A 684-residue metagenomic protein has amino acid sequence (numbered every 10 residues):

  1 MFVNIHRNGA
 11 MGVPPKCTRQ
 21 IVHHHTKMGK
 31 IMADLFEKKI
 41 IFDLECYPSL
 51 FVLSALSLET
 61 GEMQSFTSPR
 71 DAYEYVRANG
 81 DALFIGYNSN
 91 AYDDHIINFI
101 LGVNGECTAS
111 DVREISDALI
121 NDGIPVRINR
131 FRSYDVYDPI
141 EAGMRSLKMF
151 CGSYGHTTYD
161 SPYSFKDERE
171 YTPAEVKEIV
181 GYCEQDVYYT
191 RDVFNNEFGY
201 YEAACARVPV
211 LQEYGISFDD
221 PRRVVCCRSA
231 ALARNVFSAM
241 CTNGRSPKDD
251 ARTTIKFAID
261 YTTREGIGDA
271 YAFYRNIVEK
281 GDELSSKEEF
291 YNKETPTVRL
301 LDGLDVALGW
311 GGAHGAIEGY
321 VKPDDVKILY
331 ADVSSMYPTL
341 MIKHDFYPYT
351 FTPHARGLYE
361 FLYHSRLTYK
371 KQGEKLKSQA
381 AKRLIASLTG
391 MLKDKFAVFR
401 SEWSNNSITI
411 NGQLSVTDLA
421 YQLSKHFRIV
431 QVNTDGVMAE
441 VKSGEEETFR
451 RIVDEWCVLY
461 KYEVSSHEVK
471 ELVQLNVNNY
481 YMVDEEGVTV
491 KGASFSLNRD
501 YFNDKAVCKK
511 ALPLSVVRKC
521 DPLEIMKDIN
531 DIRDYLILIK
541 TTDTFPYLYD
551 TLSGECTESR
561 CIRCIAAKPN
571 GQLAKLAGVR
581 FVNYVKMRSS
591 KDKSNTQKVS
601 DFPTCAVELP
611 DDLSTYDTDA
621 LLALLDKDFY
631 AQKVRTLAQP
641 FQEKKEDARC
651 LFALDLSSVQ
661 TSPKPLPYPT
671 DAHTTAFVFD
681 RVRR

Functional and structural regions predicted by a protein language model:
N4-H6, H23-H25: Intrinsic-disorder-associated, low-complexity terminal segments enriched in Asp/Asn/His/Tyr and depleted of Lys/Arg
K27-L119, E289-F290, E294-L301, D305 (+1 more regions): Conserved RNase H-like, two-metal-ion catalytic cores of nucleic-acid enzymes
G29-D34, E45, S153-S161, D167-P338 (+7 more regions): Conserved "right-hand" nucleotidyltransferase catalytic core of DNA-directed polymerases
F84-S89, D94, G105-V187, I385: Active-site-proximal helix-loop-helix substrate-binding element of RNase H-like nuclease domains
Y137, E141-L147, P162-E170, A174 (+4 more regions): Helical catalytic core of nucleic-acid polymerases
Y261, E294, G303-W310, S378 (+4 more regions): C-terminal, non-catalytic extensions of nucleic-acid polymerases
